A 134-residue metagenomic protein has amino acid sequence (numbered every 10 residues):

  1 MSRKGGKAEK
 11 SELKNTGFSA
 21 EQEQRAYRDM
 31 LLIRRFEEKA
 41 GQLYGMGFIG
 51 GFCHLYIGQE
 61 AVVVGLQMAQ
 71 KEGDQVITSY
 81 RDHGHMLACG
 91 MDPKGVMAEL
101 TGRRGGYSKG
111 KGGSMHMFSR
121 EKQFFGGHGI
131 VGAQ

Functional and structural regions predicted by a protein language model:
M1-V62, M68: Conserved acidic/glycine
E38-G41, M46-Q134: Cofactor-binding active-site loop characterized by glycine-rich and histidine/acidic residues
